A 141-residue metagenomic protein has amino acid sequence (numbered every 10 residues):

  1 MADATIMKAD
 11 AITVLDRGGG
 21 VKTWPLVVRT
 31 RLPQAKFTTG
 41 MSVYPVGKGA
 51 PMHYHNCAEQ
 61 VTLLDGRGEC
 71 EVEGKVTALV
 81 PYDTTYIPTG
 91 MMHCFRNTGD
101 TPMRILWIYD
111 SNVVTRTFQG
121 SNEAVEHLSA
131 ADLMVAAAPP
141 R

Functional and structural regions predicted by a protein language model:
M1-K36, T117-R141: A short, N-terminal "cap"/entry segment at the start of jelly-roll beta-barrel domains of the cupin/DSBH fold
T23, V27, G40-H55: Conserved short histidine dyad/triad with adjacent acidic residue
L32, D100-T101: Short strand-connecting beta-turns/loops that link adjacent beta-strands
T39-S42, Q60, Y86, T101-T117: A short hydrophobic beta-strand segment most commonly corresponding to one strand of the jelly-roll/cupin
K48, N56-C57, K75, M91-M92 (+1 more regions): A generic "binding-loop/recognition-motif" signal
P51-M52, C70-E71, I87, H93-G99 (+1 more regions): Short beta-strand His + acidic residue motifs that chelate non-heme Fe in jelly-roll/DSBH and cupin folds
C57-E59, L63-G68: Glycine- and acidic-residue-biased ligand/ion/polar-headgroup-sensing regions
G74-T89: Short acidic-glycine-tyrosine-enriched beta hairpin
